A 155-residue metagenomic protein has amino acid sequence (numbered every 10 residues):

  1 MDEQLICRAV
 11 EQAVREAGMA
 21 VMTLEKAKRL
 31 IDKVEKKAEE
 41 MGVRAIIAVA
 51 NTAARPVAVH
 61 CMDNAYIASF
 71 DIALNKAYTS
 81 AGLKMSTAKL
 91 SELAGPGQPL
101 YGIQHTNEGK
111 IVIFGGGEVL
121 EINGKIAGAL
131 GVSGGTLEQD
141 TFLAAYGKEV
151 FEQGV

Functional and structural regions predicted by a protein language model:
D2-V155: Flexible, solvent-exposed loop/hinge segments and secondary-structure transition points
